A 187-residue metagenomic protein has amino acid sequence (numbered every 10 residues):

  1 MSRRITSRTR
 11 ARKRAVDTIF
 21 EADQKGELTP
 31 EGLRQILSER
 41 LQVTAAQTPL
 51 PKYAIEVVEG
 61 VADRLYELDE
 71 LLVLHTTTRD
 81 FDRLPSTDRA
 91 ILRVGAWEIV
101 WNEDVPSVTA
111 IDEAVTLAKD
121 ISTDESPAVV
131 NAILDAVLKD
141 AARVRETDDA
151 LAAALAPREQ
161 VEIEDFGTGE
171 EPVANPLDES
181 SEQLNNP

Functional and structural regions predicted by a protein language model:
M1-D120, D124-P187: N-terminal interaction/assembly modules
